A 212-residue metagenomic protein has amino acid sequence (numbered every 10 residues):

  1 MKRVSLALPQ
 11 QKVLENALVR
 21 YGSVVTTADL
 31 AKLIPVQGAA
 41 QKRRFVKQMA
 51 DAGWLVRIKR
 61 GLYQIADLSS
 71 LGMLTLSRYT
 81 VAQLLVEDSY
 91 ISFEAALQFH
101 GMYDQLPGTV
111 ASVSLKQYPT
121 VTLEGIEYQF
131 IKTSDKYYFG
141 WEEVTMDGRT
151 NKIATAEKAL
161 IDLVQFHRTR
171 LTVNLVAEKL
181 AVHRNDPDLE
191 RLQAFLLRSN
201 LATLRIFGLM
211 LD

Functional and structural regions predicted by a protein language model:
K2-E87, E190: Short beta-edge/loop segments at beta->alpha junctions of small alpha/beta modules that act as binding/recognition
Q11, T75-R78, Y90-F93, E157 (+3 more regions): Alpha-helix initiation and N-capping motif
V24, Y90, A154: Short aromatic/basic micro-patch
T27, A50-A52, R57-L68, L74-Y137: Short gly/ser-rich loop at a beta-strand->alpha-helix junction or flexible surface loop bordering the NTP-binding
L30, A96, L160: A residue-level signal for conserved active-site and pocket-lining positions in enzyme catalytic cores
L30, V36, F93, F195 (+1 more regions): Short glycine- and basic-residue-enriched patches
P35, A50, G101, Q165-T169: Hydrophobic/aromatic-lined pockets within catalytic cores
W141-D212: Hydrophobic alpha-helical interaction segments
